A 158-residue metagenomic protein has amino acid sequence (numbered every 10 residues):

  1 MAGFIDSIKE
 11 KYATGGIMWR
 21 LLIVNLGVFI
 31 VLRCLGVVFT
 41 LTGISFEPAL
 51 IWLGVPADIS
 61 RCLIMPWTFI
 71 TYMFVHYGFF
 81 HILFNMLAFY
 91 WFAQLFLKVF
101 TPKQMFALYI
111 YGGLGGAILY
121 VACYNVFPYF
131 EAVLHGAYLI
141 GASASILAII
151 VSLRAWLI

Functional and structural regions predicted by a protein language model:
M1-I158: A detector for small-residue-rich transmembrane helices and their helix-helix packing motifs
